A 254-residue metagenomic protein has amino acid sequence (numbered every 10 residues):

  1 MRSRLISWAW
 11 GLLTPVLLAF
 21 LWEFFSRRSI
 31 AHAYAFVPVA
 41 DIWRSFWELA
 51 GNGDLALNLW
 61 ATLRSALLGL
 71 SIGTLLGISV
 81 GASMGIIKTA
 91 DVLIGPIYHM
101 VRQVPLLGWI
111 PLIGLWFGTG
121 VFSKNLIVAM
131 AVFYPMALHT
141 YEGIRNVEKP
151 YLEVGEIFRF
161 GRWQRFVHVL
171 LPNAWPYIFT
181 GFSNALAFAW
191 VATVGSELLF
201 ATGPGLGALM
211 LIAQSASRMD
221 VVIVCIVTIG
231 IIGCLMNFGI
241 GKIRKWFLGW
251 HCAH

Functional and structural regions predicted by a protein language model:
M1-S26: N-terminal signal-anchor/first transmembrane alpha helix
R28-S71: Periplasmic/extracellular loop-to-transmembrane helix junction in inner-membrane transport proteins
L68-Y98: Transmembrane-helix boundary motif in ABC transporter permease subunits
K88, R145, P176, T180-S183 (+1 more regions): C-terminal transmembrane helix and the adjacent membrane-cytosol boundary/short C-terminal tail of inner/organellar
H99-P135, E142-G143: Generic hydrophobic transmembrane alpha-helix motif, especially the helices
L115-W116, A192-T228, H254: Glycine-rich helix-loop "coupling/hinge" segments at transmembrane-helix boundaries in multipass transporters
L126, M130, R162-V194, I229: Transmembrane alpha-helices
H139, G143-I178: Short cytoplasmic-facing helical segments at TM-TM junctions of multi-pass membrane proteins
